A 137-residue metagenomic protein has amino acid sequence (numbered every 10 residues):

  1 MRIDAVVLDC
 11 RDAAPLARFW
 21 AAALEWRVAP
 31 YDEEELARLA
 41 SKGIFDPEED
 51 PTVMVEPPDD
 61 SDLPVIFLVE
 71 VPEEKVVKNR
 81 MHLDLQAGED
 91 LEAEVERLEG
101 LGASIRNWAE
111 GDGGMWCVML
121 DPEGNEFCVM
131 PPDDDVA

Functional and structural regions predicted by a protein language model:
M1-D4: Extreme N-terminal starter segment of soluble prokaryotic enzymes
D9-D62, G100, W108, G113: Core segments of cupin and vicinal oxygen chelate
R11-P15, S61, V76-E123: Vicinal oxygen chelate
W20, E123-E126: Short, glycine-anchored, charge-dense loop/turn motifs used at functional sites
M54-E56, L85, M119, V129: Short beta-strand element of the conserved SAM-dependent methyltransferase core
P64-V69, C128: Conserved beta-strand in the GNAT
E70-K75: Short, flexible, solvent-exposed loop/turn segments with mixed acidic/basic and small polar residues
V129-V136: Short beta->alpha transition motifs characteristic of CBS
